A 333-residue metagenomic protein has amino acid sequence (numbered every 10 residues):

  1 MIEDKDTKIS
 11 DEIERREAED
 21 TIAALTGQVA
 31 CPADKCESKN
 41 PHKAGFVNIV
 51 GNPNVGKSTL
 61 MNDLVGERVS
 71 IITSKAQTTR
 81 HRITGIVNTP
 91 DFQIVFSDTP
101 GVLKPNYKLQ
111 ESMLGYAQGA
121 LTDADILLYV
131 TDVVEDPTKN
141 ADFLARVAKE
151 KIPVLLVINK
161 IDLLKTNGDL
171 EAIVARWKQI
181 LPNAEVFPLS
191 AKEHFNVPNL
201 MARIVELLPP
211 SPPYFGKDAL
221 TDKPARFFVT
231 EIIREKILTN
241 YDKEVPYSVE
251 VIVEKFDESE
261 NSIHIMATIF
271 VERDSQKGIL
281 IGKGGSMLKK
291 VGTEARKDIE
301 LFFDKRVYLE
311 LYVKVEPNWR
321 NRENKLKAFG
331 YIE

Functional and structural regions predicted by a protein language model:
I2-G115, G119-L121: Conserved G1/Walker A P-loop phosphate-binding module
V50, N54, L60, I83 (+8 more regions): Residue-level signature of catalytic and energy-coupling elements of molecular machines, predominantly ATP/GTP-dependent
G56, N196, M287: Conserved glycine(s) of the Walker
S70-I72, K139, P212-G216, T239-E250: Active-site phosphate-binding and catalytic loops of NTP-dependent enzymes
T79, V102-K104, D136-P137, L164-K165 (+1 more regions): Catalytic P-loop NTPase motifs of RecA-like helicase/translocase cores
D91, G115-A184, D257-S259: Conserved C-terminal guanine-recognition region of P-loop GTPase G domains, centered on the G4
P153-L155, D162-T221, A225: Canonical P-loop GTPase G-domain recognition
A225-E333: P-loop NTP-binding site
